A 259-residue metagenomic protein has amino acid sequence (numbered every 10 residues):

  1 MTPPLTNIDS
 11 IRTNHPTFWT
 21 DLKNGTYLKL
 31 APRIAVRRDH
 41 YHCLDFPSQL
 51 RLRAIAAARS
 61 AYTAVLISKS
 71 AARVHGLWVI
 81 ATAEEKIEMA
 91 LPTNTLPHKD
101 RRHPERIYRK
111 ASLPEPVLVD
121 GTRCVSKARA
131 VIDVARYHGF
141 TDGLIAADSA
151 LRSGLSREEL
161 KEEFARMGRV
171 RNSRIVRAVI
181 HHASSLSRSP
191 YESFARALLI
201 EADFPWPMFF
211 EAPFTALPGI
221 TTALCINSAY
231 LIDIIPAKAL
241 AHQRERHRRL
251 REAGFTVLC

Functional and structural regions predicted by a protein language model:
M1-N172: Short gly/ser-rich loop at a beta-strand->alpha-helix junction or flexible surface loop bordering the NTP-binding
P4, I8-T13, L151-C259: Surface segments flanking catalytic/ligand-binding clefts of nucleic-acid enzymes
